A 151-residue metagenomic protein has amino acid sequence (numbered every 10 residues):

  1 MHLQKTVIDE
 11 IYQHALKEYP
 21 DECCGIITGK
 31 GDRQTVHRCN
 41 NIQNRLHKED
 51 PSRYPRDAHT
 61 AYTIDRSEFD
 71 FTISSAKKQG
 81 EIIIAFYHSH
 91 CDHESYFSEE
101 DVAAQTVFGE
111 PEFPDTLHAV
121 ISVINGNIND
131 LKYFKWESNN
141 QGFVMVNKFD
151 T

Functional and structural regions predicted by a protein language model:
M1-I83, E94-T151: Conserved beta-strand-loop surface patch within small alpha/beta domains used for substrate/adaptor or ligand engagement
H88-D92: Histidine-centered divalent metal-coordination motifs
